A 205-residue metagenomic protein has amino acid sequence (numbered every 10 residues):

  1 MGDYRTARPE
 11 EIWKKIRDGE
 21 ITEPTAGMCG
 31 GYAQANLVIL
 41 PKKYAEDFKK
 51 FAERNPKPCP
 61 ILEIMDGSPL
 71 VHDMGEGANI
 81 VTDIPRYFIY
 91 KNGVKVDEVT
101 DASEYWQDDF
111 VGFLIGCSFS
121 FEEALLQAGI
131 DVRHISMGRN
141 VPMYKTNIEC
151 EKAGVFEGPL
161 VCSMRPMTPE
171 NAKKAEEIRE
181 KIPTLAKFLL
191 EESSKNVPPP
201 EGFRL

Functional and structural regions predicted by a protein language model:
G2-G116, S120, L126-Q127, V132 (+1 more regions): Metallocofactor- and cofactor-centric catalytic cores in central/energy metabolism, strongly enriched
I135-F156, M167-T168: Long, charge-dense
